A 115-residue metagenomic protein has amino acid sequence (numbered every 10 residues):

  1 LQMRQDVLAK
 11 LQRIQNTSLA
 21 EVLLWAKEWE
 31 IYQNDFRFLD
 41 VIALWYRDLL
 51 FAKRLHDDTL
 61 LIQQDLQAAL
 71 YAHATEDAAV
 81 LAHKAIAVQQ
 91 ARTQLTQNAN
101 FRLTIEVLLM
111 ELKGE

Functional and structural regions predicted by a protein language model:
L1-V41, W45-E115: Charged, glycine-rich active-site and insertion segments that engage polyanionic ligands
